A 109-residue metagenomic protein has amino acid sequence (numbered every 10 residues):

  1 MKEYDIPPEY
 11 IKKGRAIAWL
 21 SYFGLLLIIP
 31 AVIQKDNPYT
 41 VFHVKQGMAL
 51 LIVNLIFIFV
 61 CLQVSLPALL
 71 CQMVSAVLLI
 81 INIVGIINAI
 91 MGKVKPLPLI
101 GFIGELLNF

Functional and structural regions predicted by a protein language model:
M1-K13, G104-F109: Low-complexity, intrinsically disordered extramembrane tails and loops of integral membrane proteins
A16, P38-V41, P96-L99: Residue-level preference for alpha-helix termini and adjacent loops
I17-Q34, F42-G85: Hydrophobic alpha-helical transmembrane segments in multi-pass membrane proteins
D36, V64-S65, I90-V94: Membrane-interfacial segments
V41-K45, F102-E105: Short amphipathic alpha-helical coupling elements at transmembrane boundaries
L70-S75, I100-F109: Juxtamembrane/interfacial segments around transmembrane helices
I83-E105: C-terminal structural segments of small proteins and small subunits
